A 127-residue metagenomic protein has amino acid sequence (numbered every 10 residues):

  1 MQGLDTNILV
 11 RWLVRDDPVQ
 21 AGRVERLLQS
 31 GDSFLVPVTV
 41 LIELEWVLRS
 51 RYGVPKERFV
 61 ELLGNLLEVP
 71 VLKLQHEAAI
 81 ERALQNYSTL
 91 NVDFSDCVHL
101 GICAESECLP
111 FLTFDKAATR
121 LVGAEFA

Functional and structural regions predicted by a protein language model:
M1, L100-A127: Acidic, PIN/NYN-like endoribonuclease modules and their adjacent C-terminal/linker elements
M1-V36, R51-R58, K116: Short, well-structured N-terminal submotif of metal-dependent ribonuclease cores
I8, V40, A79, H99 (+1 more regions): Alpha-helix capping/helix-boundary segments
I8-L9, E43-V47, L62-N65, R82: A general alpha-helix detector
V54, L62, R120-V122: Anionic, Ser/Thr-rich low-complexity intrinsically disordered regions
L62-T89: Acidic catalytic patch
